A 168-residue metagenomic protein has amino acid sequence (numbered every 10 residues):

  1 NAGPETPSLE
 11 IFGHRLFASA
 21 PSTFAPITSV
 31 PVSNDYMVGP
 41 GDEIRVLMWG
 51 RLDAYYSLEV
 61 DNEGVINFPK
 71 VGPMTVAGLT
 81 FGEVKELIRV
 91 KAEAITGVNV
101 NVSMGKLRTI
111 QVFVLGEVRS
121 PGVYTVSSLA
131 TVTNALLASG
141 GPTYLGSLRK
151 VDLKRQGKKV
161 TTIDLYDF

Functional and structural regions predicted by a protein language model:
N1-F168: Ser/Thr/Pro/Gly-biased, low-complexity, turn-/loop-rich segments that often occur immediately after N-terminal
